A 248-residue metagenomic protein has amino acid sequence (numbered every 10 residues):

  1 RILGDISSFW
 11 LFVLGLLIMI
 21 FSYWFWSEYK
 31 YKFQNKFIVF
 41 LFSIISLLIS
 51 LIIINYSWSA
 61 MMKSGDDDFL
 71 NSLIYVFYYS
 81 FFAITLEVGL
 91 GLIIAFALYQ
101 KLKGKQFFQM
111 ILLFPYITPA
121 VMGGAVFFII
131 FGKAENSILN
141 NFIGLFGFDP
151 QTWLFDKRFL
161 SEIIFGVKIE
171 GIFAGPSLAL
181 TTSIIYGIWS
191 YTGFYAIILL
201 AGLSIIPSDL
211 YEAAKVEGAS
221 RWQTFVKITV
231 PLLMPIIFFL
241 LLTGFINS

Functional and structural regions predicted by a protein language model:
R1-S248: A structural signal for multi-pass alpha-helical bundles of membrane permease subunits that mediate small-molecule
